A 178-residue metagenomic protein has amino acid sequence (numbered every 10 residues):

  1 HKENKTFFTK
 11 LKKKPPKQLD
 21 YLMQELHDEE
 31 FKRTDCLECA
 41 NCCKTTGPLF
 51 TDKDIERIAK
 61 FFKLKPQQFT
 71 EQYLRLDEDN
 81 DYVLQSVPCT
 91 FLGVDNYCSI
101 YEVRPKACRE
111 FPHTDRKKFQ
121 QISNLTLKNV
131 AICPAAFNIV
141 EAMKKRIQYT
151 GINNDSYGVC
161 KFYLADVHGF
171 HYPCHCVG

Functional and structural regions predicted by a protein language model:
H1-G178: Short loop/turn segments that flank or connect secondary-structure elements
